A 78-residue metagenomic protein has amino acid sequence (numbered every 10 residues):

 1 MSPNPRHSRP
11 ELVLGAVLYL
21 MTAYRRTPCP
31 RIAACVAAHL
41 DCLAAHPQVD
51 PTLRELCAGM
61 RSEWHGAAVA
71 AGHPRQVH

Functional and structural regions predicted by a protein language model:
M1-R31: N-terminal acidic leader/helix
S2-H7, A58-H78: Short, charged, intrinsically disordered terminal tails
A16, A23, C35, H39 (+2 more regions): Residue-level signal for functionally critical sites in structured catalytic/ligand-binding pockets
P30-A70: Short, charge-rich amphipathic interface segments used for partner binding and complex assembly
